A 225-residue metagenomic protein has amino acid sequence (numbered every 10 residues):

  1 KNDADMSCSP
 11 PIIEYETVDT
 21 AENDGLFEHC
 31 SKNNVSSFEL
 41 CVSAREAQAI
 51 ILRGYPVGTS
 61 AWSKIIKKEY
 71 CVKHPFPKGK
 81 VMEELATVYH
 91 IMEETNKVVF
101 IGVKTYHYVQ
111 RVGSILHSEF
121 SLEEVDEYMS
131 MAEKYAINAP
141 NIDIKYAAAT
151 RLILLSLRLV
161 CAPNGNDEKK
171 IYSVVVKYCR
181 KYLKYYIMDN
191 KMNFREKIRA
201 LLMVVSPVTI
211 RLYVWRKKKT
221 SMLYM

Functional and structural regions predicted by a protein language model:
K1-V99, V109-L122: Donor-binding/catalytic cores of nucleotide-activated saccharide and glycerol-phosphate transferases/polymerases
A61-W62, K80, T95, I101 (+3 more regions): Gram-positive cell-envelope targeting signals
V88, Y128, K145, A149-T150: Short runs of predominantly hydrophobic/aromatic residues within well-ordered alpha helices that form helix-helix
E94, N138, R151: Active-site catalytic microenvironments for nucleophilic, acid-base chemistry
T105-V112, H117-D143, G165-Y185: Catalytic core of nucleotide-sugar-dependent glycosyltransferases
A147-V160: Amphipathic alpha-helical repeat scaffolds of TPR domains
N164-M225: Membrane-interface aromatic/basic loop that binds lipid-linked glycans or pyrophosphate carriers, typified by
